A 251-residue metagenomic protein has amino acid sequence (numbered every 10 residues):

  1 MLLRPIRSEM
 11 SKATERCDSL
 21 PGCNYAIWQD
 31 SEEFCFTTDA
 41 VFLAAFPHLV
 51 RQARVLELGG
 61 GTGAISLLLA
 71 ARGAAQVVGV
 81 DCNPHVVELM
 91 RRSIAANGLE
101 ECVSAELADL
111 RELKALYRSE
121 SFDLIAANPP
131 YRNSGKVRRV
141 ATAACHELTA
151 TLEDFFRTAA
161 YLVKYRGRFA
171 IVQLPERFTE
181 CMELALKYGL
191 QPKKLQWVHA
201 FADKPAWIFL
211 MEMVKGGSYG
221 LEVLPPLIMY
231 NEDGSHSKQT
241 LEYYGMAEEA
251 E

Functional and structural regions predicted by a protein language model:
M1-S8: N-terminal amphipathic/basic-hydrophobic helices that include classical n-h-c signal peptides and signal-anchor
M10-V50: Class I SAM-dependent transferase core
A26, Q76, C102-S104, Q191-K194: Conserved beta-strand segments of alpha/beta enzyme cores
W28, T151-A206: Conserved Class I SAM-dependent methyltransferase catalytic core
L43, N128, F155, M213: Residue-level signal for inorganic ion chemistry
A45-A127, R132-R138: Conserved SAM/SAH cofactor-binding pocket of Class I
P129-D154: Mobile active-site "lid"/loop adjacent to the S-adenosyl-L-methionine
P205-E251: SAM/dcSAM-binding transferase cores
